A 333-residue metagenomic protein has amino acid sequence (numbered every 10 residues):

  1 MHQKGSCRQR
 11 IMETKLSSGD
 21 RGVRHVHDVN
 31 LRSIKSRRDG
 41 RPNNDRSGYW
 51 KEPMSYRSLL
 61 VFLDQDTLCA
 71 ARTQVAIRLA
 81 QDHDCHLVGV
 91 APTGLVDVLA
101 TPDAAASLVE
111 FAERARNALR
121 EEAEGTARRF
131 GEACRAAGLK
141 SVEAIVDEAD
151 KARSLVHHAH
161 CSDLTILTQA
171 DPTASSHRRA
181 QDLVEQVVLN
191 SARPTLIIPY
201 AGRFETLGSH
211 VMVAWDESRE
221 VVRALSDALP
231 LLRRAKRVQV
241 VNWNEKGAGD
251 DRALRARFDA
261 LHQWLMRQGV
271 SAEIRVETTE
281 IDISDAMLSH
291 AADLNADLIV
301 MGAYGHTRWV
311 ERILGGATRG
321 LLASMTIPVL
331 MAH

Functional and structural regions predicted by a protein language model:
G5-R8, G19-E52, T73, R78-D82 (+2 more regions): Gly/Ser-rich helix-loop-strand patches that form or flank binding pockets for ribonucleotide-derived cofactors
G19-G22, N44-E110, N190, R203 (+2 more regions): Small/aliphatic-rich secondary-structure junction motif
G89, E143-V146, I197, V240 (+2 more regions): A structural preference for short, hydrophobic beta-strand core positions in alpha/beta folds
V109-G125: A short acidic, glycine-rich active-site loop that binds or catalyzes chemistry on phosphate/adenosine moieties
A127-S141: Ligand-binding beta-strand-loop-alpha-helix segment within the catalytic cores of soluble metabolic enzymes
V146-R153, E277-S284: Charged docking surfaces used in two-component/phosphorelay signaling
D259-H262, I281-A292: A short, acidic, amphipathic alpha-helical segment used as a generic capping/interface helix at domain edges
